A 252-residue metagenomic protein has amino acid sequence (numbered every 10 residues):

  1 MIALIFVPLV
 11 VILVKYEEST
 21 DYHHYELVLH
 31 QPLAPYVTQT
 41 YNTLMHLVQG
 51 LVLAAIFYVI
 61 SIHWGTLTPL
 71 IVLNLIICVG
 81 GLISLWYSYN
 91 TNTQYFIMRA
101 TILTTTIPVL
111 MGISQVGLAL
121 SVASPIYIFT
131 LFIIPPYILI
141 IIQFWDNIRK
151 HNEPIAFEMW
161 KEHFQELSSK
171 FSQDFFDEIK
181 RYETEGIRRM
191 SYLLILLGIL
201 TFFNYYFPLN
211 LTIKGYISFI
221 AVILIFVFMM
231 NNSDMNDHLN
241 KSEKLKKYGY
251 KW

Functional and structural regions predicted by a protein language model:
M1, L120-I128, F207-L211: Transmembrane helix interruption/hinge and helix-loop junction motifs
M1-V122, Y216-I220: N-terminal first transmembrane alpha-helix
F6-V10, C78-I83, G112-Q115, P135-I142 (+2 more regions): Hydrophobic core of alpha-helical transmembrane segments in multi-pass integral membrane proteins
I12-D21, G80-T91, I138-F164, N231-L239: Membrane-water interface of transmembrane alpha-helices
K15, E185-W252: C-terminal transmembrane-bundle signature of multipass membrane proteins, characterized by strong activation on
P32-M45, K170-G198: Loop-to-transmembrane boundary segments
L44-L53, L103-A119, L131-D146, E185-L200: Alpha-helical transmembrane segments of multi-pass integral membrane proteins
V109-K180: Membrane-proximal helix-loop-helix units in multi-pass membrane proteins
